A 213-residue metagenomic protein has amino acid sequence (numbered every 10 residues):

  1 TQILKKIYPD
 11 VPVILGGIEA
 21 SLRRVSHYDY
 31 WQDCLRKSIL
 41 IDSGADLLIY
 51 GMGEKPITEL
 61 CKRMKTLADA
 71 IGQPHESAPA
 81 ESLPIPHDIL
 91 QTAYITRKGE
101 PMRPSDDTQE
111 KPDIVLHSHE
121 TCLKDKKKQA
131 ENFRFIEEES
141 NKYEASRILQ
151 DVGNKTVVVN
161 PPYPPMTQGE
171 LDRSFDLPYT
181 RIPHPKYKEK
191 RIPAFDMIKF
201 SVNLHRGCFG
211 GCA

Functional and structural regions predicted by a protein language model:
T1-G153, V157-Y163: Glycine-rich beta-alpha loop elements in corrinoid/cobalamin-binding modules across cobalamin-dependent enzymes
T1-Q2, D33-C34, P185-E189, K199-S201: Short alpha-helical segments and helix-capping/turn motifs at coil-helix boundaries
A20, E54-K55, Y179-R181, G207-G210: Short, glycine-/Ser/Thr-/acidic-enriched flexible segments
D46, S174, C208: Conserved, mostly hydrophobic/aromatic
R147-T156, F175, P183, G211-A213: Short acidic (Asp/Glu) and glycine-rich catalytic loops that position anionic groups and cofactors
P165-G169: Conserved, ordered domain cores of eukaryotic regulatory proteins
E170-I198: Short, charged low-complexity linear segments at domain edges
R191-A213: N-terminal pre-triad scaffold of radical SAM enzymes
